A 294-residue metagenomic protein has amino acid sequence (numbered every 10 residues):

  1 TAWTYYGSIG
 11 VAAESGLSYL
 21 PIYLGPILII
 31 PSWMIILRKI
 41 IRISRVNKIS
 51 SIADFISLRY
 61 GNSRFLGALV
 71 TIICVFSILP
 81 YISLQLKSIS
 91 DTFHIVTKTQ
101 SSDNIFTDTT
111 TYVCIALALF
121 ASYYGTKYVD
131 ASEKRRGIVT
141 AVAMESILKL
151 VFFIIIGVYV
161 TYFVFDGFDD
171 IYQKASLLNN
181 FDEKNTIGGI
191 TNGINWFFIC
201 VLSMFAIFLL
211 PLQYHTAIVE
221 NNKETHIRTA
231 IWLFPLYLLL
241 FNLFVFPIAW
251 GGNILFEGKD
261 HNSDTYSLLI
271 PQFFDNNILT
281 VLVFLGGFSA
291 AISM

Functional and structural regions predicted by a protein language model:
T1-K48, S57, G193, F198-A206 (+3 more regions): Membrane-interface helix-loop-helix modules in multi-pass membrane proteins
W3-S18, I78-K98, Y124-K134, F165-D169 (+1 more regions): Transmembrane helix-loop junctions in multi-pass membrane proteins
L20-Y128, F198-A206, L212-H215, G287-M294: Helix-loop-helix module between adjacent transmembrane segments
S57-S63, A131, K184-I190, P271-N276: Helix-boundary and loop/linker segments of multi-pass membrane transporters
L66-G67, L79, V113, K149-V158 (+1 more regions): Hydrophobic alpha-helical transmembrane segments in multi-pass membrane proteins
G67-T71, R136-F152, T225-L240: Alpha-helical transmembrane segments and their helix-start/interface "positive-inside/aromatic belt" motifs in integral
T97-T109, V160-S203, L269: Helix-loop-helix junctions that connect adjacent transmembrane segments in multi-pass membrane transporters
Y112-Y172: Alpha-helical multi-pass transmembrane bundles of energy-transducing inner-membrane proteins
